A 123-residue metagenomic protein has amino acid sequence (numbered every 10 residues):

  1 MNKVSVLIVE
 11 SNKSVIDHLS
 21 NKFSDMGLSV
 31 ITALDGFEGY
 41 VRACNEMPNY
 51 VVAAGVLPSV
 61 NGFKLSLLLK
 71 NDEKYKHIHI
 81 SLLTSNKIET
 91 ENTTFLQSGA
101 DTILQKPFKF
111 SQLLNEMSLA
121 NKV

Functional and structural regions predicted by a protein language model:
E10: Conserved acidic carboxylate
K13-I31: Two-component/phosphorelay signaling modules centered on CheY-like receiver
D35-E38, N61-K64: Acidic catalytic/metal-coordinating carboxylates
E46-L57: Active-site beta3 strand of CheY-like receiver
K64, K87-I103, Q112-N115: Alpha4 helix (beta4-alpha4-beta5 surface) of REC/receiver domains from two-component response regulators
K106: A Lys-centered signature of the CheY-like receiver
L113-V123: Receiver (REC) domain switch/output surface
